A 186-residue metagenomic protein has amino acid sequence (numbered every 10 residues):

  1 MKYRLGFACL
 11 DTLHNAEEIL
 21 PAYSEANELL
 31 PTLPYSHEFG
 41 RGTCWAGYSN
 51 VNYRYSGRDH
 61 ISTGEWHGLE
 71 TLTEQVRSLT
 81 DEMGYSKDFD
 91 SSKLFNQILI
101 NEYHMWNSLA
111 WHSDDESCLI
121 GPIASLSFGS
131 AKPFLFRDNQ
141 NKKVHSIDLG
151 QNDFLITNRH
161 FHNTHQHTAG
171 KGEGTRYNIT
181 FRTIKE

Functional and structural regions predicted by a protein language model:
M1-E186: Non-heme Fe(II) oxygenase metal-center motifs and adjacent flexible, charged/small-residue loops
